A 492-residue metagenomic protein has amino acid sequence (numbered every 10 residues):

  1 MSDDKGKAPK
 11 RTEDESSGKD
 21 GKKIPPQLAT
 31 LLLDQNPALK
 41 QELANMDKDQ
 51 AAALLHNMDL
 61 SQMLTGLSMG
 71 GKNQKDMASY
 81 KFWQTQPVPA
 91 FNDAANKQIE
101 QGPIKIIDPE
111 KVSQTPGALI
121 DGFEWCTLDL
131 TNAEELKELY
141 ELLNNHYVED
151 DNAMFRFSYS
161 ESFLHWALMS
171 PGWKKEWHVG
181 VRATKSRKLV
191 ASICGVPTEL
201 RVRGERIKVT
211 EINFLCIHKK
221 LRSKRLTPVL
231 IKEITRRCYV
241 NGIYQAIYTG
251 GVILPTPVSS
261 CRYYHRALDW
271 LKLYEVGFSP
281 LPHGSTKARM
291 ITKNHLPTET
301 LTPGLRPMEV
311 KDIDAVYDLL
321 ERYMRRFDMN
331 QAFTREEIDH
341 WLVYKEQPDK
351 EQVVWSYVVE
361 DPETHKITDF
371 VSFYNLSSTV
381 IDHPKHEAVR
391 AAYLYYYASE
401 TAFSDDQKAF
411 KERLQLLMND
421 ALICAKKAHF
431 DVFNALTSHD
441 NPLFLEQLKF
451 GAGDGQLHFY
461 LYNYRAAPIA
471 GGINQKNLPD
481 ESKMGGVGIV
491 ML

Functional and structural regions predicted by a protein language model:
S2-L33, P37-M46, A52-M58, T65-F91 (+8 more regions): Active-site/acyl-donor-binding loops of N-acyltransferases
W83, V88, V112-Q114, L119-K219 (+4 more regions): A conserved beta-strand-loop-helix scaffold within acyl/acetyltransferase catalytic domains
T85, I104, N145, I212 (+3 more regions): Hydrophobic transmembrane signal anchors and adjacent membrane-proximal interface regions, especially in viral
A94-K97, A191, G242: Conserved ATPase active-site switch/coordination loops adjacent to the nucleotide-binding site
L130, E134, R225, M329 (+2 more regions): Residue-level detector of secondary-structure boundary/capping sites
K137, E141-N144, P228, K232 (+6 more regions): A broad, structural surface signal
F214-R236, S404-I423: Conserved acetyl-CoA-binding loop-helix of GNAT-fold acetyltransferases
I217-S260, L268-D269, S285, E299-K311 (+1 more regions): A structural/positional concept
